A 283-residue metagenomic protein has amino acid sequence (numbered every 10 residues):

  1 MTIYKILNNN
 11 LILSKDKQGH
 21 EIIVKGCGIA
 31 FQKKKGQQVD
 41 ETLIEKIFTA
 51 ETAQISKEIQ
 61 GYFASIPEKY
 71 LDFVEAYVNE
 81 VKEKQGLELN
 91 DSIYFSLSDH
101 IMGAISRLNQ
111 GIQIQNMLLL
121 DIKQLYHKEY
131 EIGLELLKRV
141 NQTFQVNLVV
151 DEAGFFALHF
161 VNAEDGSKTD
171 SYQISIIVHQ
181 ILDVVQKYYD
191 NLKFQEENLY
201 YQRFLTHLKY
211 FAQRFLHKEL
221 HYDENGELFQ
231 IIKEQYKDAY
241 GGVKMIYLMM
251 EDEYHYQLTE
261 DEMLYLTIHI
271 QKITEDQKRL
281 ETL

Functional and structural regions predicted by a protein language model:
M1-L283: A cross-family "folded-core" feature that marks the main globular domain of proteins
